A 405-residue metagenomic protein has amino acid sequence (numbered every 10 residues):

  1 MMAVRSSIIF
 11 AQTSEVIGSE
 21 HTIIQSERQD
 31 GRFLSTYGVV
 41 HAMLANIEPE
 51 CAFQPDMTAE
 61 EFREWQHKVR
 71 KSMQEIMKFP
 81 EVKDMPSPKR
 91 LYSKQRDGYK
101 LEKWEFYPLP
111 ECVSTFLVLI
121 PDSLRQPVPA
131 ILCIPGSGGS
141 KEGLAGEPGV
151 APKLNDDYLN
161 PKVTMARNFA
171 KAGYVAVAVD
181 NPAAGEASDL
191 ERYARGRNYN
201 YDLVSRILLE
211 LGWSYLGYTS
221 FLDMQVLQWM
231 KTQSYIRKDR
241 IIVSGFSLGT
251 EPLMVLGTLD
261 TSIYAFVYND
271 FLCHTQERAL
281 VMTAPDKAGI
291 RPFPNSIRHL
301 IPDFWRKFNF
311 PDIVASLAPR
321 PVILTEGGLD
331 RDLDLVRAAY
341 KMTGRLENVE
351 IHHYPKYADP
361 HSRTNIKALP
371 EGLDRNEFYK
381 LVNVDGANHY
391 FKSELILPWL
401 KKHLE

Functional and structural regions predicted by a protein language model:
Q12-E75, R375-N383, S393, L397-W399: N-terminal pre-domain segments of enzymes
E75, F79-Q126, A130: N-terminal cap/lid segment of alpha/beta-hydrolase-fold proteins
Q126, L132-F221, K231, A279-M282: Cap/lid segment of the alpha/beta-hydrolase catalytic domain
L203, I207-E210, Y264-V314, P319 (+2 more regions): Mobile cap/lid helix-loop segments that gate and shape the active-site cleft of serine hydrolases
Y235-S247: Alpha/beta-hydrolase fold nucleophile elbow
T250-T261: Short glycine-enriched nucleophile-adjacent loop and the immediately C-terminal alpha-helix near the catalytic center
P319-E326, E350-H352: Catalytic His-Asp charge-relay segment
M342-E405: C-terminal catalytic histidine-bearing segment of alpha/beta-hydrolase fold enzymes
